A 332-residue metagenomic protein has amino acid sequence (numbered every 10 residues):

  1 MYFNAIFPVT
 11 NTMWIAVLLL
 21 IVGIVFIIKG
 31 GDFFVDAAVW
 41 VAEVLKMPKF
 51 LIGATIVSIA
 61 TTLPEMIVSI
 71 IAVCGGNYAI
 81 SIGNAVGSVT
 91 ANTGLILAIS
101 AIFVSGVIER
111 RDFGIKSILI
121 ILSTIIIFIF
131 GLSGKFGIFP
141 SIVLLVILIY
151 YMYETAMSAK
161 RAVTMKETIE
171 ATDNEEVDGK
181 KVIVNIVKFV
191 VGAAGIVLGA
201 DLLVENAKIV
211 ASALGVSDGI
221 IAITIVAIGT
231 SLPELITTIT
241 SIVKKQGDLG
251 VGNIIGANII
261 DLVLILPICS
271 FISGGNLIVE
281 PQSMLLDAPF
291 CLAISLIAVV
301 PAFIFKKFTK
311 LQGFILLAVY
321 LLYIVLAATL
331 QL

Functional and structural regions predicted by a protein language model:
M1-L332: Hydrophobic alpha-helical segments, chiefly the membrane-spanning helices and signal/signal-anchor peptides
